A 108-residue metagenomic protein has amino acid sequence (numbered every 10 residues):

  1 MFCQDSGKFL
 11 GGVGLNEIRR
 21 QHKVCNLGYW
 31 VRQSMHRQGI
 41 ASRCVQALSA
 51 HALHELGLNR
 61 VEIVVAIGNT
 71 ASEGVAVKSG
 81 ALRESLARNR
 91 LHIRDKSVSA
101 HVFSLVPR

Functional and structural regions predicted by a protein language model:
M1-R108: Acyl-donor (CoA/ACP) binding surface of acyl/acetyltransferases
